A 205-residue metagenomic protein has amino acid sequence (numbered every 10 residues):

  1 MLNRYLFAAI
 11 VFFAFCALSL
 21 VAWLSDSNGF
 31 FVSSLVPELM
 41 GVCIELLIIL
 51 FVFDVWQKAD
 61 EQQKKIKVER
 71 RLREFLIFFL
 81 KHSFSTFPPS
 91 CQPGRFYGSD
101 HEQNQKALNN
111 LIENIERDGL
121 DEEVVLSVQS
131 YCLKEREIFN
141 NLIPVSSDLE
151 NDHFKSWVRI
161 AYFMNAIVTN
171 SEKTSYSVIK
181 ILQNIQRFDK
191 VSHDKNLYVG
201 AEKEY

Functional and structural regions predicted by a protein language model:
L2-A59: Membrane-embedded hydrophobic alpha-helical segments
F12-L24, L76, D100-K106, V124 (+1 more regions): Charged, low-complexity, helix/coiled-coil-prone segments
L39, Q63-R70, L126, N151: Short, solvent-exposed segments of well-ordered alpha helices
E45, K65, E69-R73, W157-I160 (+1 more regions): Short runs of predominantly hydrophobic/aromatic residues within well-ordered alpha helices that form helix-helix
V52, W56, F79-S83, F87 (+3 more regions): Generic structural signal for hydrophobic core residues of well-folded globular domains
A59-G98: Amphipathic, membrane-active segments
G94-Y205: Interfacial alpha-helical end/capping and short helix-turn segments at domain and membrane boundaries
